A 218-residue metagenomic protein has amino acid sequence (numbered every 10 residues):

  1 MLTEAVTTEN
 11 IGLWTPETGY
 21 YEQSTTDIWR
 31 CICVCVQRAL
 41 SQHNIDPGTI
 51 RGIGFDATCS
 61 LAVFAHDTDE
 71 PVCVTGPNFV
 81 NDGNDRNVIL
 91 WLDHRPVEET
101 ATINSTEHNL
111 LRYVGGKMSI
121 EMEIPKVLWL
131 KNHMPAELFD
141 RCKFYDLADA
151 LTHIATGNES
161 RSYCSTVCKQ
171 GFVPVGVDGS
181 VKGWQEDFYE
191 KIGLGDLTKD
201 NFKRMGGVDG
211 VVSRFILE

Functional and structural regions predicted by a protein language model:
M1-N78, D140, T198-G207: N-terminal glycine/serine-rich phosphate-binding loop of ATP-dependent small-molecule kinases, especially carbohydrate
I11-L13, P96-E98, I216-L217: A short acidic, often aromatic-flanked loop/helix-cap motif at beta-alpha or helix-coil junctions that lines enzyme
T25-C33, W91, K117-S119, W129: Tryptophan-centric aromatic hotspots in well-structured domains and transmembrane helices
C59, R86, D149: Change "...and in nucleic-acid phosphodiester-cleaving endonucleases..." to "...and in nucleic-acid processing enzymes
D69-R95: A charged helix-plus-loop insertion that forms the helical arch/lid used to bind and gate nucleic-acid substrates
P71, H94, N104-E218: Gly/Ser/Thr-rich active-site cleft segment
E99-I103: E2/UBC-UEV (E2-variant) core
